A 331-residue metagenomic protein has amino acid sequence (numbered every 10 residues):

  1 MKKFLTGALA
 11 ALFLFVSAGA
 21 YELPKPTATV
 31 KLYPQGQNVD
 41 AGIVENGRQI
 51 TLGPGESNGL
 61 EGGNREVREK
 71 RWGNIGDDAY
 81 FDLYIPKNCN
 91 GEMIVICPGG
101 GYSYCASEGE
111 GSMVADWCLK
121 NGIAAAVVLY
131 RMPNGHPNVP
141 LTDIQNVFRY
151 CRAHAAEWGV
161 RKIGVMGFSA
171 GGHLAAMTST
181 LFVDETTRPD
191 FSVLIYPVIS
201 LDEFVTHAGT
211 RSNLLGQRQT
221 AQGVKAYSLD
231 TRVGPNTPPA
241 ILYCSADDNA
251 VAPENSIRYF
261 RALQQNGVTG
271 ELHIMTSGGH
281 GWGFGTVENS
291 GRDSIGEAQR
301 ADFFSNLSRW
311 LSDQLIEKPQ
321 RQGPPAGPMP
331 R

Functional and structural regions predicted by a protein language model:
Y21-C89, P137: N-terminal cap/lid segment of alpha/beta-hydrolase-fold proteins
G59-R68, P197-R232, P238: Mobile cap/lid helix-loop segments that gate and shape the active-site cleft of serine hydrolases
G91-G99: Short beta-strand element of the alpha/beta-hydrolase
A106-V114, A126-K162, E297-Q299: Catalytic nucleophile-loop/oxyanion-hole region of alpha/beta-hydrolase and closely related hydrolase-like folds
N146-T210, V224, L229, P330: Primarily recognizes the serine-hydrolase "nucleophile elbow" in alpha/beta-hydrolase and SGNH/GDSL folds
N236, I241-C244, D248: Short beta-strand/loop motif that positions the catalytic acidic residue of the alpha/beta-hydrolase fold
N249-R258: Conserved alpha/beta-hydrolase "acid-adjacent" motif
I257-R331: C-terminal catalytic histidine-bearing segment of alpha/beta-hydrolase fold enzymes
